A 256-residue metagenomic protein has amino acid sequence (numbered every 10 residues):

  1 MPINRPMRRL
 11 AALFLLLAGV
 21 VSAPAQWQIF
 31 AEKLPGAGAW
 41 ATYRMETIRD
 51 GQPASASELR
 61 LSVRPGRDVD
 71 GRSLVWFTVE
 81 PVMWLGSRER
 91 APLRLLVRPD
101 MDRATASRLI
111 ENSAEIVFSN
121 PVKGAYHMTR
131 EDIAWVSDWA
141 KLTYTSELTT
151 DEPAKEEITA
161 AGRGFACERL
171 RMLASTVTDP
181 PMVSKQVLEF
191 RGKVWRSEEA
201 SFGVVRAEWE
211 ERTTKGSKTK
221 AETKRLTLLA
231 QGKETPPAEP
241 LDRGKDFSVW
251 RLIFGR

Functional and structural regions predicted by a protein language model:
M1-M7: N-terminal secretory signal peptides that target proteins for export/translocation
N4, L17-A18, K155: Low-complexity, intrinsically disordered short peptide segments enriched in small/polar/basic residues
R5, S22-A23: Intrinsic disorder/low-complexity segments, especially N-terminal tails and targeting/processing regions
A11-S22: Bacterial N-terminal signal peptides
Q26-I110, N120-R256: Acidic, serine/threonine-rich low-complexity disordered tracts
S113-V117: N-terminal accessory segments that target, anchor, or regulate ATP-driven/P-loop NTPase machines and associated
